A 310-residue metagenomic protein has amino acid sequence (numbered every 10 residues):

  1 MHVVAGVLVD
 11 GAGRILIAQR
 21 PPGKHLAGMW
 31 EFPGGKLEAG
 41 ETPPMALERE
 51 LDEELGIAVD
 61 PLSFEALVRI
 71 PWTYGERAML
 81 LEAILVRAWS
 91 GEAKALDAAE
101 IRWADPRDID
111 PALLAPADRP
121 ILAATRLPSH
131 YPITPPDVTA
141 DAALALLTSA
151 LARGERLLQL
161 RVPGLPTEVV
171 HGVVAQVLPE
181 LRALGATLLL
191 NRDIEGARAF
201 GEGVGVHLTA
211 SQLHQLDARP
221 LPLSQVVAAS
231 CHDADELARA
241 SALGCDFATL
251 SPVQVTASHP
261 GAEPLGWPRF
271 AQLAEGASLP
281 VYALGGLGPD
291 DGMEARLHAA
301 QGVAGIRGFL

Functional and structural regions predicted by a protein language model:
M1-I15: Conserved N-terminal beta-strand and adjoining loop/helix that marks the start of the Nudix/MutT-like hydrolase domain
R14-E54, A58, L67-V68, T187: Conserved Nudix-box catalytic region and its N-terminal flanking loop in Nudix hydrolases and closely related
V68-E92: Active-site-adjacent beta-strand/loop module that shapes the phosphate/pyrophosphate-binding cleft
A83-L85, A93-R126: NUDIX/MutT-family hydrolases
P128-P135, L158-L160, L188-L190, V204-L208 (+4 more regions): Hydrophobic faces of well-ordered beta-strands that scaffold small-molecule active sites in alpha/beta enzyme cores
P132, A150, L158, A197 (+4 more regions): Conserved, mostly hydrophobic/aromatic
H171-R192, A210-L213, D217-D233, A262-G288: Alpha-helix-loop-beta-strand connector modules within alpha/beta enzyme cores
V206-P220, F247-G261, G286-L310: Glycine-rich phosphate-binding active-site loops on the catalytic face of alpha/beta enzymes
